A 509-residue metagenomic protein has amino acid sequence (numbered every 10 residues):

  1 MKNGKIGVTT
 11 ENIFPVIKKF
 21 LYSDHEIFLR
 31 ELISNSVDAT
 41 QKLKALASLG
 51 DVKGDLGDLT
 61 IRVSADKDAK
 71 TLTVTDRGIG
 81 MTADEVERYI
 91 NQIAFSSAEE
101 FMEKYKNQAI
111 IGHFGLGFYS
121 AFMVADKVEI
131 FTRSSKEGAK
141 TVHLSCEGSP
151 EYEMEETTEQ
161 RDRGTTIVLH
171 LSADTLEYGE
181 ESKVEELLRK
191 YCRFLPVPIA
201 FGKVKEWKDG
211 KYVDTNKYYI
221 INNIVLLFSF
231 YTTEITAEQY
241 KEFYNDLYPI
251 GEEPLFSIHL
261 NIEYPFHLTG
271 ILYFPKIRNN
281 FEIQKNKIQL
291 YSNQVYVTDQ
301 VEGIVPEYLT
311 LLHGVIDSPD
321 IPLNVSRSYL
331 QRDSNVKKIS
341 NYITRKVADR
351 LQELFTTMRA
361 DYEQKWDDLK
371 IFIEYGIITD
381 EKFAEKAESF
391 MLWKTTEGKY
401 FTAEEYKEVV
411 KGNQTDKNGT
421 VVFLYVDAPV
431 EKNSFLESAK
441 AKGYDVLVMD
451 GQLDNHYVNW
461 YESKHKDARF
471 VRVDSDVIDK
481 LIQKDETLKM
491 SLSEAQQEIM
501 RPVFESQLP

Functional and structural regions predicted by a protein language model:
M1-G179, E186, R193, N341: GHKL (Bergerat-fold) ATPase N-terminal catalytic module, capturing the glycine-rich phosphate-binding loop and acidic
I110, V128-E151, S172-L176, S182-P509: GHKL/Bergerat-fold ATPase module in large chromosome/replication-associated machines
